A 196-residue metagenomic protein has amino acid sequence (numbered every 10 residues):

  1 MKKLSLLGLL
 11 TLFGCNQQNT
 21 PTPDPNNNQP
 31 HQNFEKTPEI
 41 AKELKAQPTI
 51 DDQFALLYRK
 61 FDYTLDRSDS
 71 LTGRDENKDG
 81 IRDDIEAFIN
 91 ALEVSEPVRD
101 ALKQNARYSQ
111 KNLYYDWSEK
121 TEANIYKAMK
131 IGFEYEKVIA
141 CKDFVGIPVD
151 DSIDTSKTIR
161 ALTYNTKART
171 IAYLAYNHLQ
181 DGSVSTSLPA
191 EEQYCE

Functional and structural regions predicted by a protein language model:
M1-F13: Sec-dependent bacterial lipoprotein signal peptides
N16-K78, D84-E196: Calcium-binding acidic motifs and repeat modules
